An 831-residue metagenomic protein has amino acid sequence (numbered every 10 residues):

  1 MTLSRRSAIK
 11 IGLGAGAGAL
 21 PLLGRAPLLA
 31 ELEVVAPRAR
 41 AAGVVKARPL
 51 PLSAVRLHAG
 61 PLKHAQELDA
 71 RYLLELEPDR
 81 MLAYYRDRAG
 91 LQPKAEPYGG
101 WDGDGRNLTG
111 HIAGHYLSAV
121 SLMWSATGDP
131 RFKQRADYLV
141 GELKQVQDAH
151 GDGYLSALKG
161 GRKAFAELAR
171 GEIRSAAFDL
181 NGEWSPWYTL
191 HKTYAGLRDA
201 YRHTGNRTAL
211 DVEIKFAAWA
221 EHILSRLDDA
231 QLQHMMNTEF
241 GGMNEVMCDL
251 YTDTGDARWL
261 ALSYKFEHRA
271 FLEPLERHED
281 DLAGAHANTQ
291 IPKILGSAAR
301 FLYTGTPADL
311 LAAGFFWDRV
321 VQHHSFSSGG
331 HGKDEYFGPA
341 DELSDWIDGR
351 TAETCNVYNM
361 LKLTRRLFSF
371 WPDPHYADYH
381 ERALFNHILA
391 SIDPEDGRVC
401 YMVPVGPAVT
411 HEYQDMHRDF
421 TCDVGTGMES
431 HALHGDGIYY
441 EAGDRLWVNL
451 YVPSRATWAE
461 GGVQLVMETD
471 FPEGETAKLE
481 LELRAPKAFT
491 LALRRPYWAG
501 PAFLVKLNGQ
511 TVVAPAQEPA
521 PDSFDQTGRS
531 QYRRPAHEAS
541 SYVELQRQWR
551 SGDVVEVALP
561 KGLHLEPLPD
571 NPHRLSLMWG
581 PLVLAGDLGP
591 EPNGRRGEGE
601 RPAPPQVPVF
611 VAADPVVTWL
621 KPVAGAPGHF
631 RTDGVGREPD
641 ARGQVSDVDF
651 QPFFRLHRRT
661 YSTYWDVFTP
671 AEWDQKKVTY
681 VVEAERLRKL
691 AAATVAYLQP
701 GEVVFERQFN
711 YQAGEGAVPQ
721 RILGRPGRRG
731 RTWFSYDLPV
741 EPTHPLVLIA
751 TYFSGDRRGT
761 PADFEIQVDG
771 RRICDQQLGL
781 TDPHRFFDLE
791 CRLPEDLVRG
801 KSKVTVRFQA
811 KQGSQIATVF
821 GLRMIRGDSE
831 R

Functional and structural regions predicted by a protein language model:
M1-L3: Secretory targeting signals
S7-E31: N-terminal export signals
A41-P130, Q134, A164-H203, F240-R258 (+3 more regions): Aromatic (Trp/Tyr) and acidic
Q145, E221-H222, D318-Q322: Amphipathic alpha-helical segments of tetratricopeptide repeats
I214-P292: Hydrophobic, small-residue-rich alpha-helical packing segments that form membrane-like cores
A313, D378-N386, S391-E480, P519 (+4 more regions): C-terminal beta-rich recognition modules with glycine/proline-rich loops and embedded aromatic residues
K487-L491, P501-F503, L746, T760-F764: Short beta-strand/loop motifs in extracellular/secreted proteins, especially within beta-sandwich accessory domains
V512-D525, Y532-G552, A558-P572, V718-P739 (+2 more regions): Beta-strand-rich ligand-recognition modules
